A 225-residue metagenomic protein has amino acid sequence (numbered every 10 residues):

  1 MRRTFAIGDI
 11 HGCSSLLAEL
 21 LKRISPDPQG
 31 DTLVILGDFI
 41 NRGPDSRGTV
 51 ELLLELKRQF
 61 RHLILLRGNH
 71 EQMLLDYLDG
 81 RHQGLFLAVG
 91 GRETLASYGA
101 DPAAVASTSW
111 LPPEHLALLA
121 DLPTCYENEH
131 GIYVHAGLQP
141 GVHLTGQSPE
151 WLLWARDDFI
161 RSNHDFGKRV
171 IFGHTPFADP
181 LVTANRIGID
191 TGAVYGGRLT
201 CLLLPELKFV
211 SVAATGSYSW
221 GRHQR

Functional and structural regions predicted by a protein language model:
R3, I7, G12-L85: Core catalytic region of metal-dependent phosphoesterases/phosphodiesterases, especially metallo-beta-lactamase-like
D27, L87-L199, L204-R225: Acidic, His/Gly-enriched loop-helix segments that form or flank divalent-metal centers in metallo-dependent hydrolases
